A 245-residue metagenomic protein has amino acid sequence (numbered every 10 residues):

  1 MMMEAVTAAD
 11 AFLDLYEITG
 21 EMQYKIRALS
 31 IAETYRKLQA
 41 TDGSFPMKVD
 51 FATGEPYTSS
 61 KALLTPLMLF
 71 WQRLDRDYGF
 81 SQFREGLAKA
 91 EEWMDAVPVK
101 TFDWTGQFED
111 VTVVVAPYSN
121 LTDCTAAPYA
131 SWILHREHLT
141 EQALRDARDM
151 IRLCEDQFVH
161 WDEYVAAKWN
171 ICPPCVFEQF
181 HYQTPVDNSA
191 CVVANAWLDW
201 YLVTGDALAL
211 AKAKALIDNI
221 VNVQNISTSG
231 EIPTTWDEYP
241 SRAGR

Functional and structural regions predicted by a protein language model:
M1-R245: Glycan-recognition and catalytic cores of secretory/periplasmic carbohydrate-active enzymes
